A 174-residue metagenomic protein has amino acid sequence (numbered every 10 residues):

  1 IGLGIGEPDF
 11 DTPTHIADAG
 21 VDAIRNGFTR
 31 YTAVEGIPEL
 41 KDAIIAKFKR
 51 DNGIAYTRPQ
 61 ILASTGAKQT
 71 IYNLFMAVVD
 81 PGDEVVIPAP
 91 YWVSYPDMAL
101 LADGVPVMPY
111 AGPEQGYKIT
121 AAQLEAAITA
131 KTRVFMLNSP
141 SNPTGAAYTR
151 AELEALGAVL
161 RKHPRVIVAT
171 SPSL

Functional and structural regions predicted by a protein language model:
I1, P106, I167-V168: Hydrophobic beta-strand scaffold residues
I1-G66, N73: N-terminal small-domain helix-loop-helix segment of the aminotransferase-like
Y56-I61, P81-E84, K131, T170-S171: Short acidic capping loops at alpha-helix termini that bridge into adjacent secondary structure
A77-A99: Conserved PLP-anchoring active-site segment centered on the Schiff-base-forming lysine
A89, M108-P113: Short beta->alpha connector loops at strand-helix junctions that form conserved, small/polar/Pro-enriched
L101-V107: A short helix-loop-beta submotif of the ANL/AMP-binding
A111-L174: Active-site phosphate-binding strand-loop segment of PLP-dependent enzymes
